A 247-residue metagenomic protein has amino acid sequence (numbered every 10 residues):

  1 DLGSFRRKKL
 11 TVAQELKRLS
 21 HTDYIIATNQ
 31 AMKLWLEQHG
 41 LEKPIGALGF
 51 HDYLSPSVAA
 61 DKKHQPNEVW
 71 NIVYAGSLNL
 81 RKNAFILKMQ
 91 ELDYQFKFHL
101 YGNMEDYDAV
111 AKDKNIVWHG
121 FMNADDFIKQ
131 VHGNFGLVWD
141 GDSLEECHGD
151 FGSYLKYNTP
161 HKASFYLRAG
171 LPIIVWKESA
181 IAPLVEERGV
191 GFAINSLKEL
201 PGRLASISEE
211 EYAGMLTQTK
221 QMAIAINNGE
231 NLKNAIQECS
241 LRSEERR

Functional and structural regions predicted by a protein language model:
R7-I25: Membrane-proximal helix-turn-helix segments that form the acceptor-binding/catalytic region of lipid-linked
S20-I45, S240: A short, active-site helix/loop in glycosyltransferases that binds the activated sugar's phosphate group
A31, F50-H51: Carbohydrate-associated surface elements
Y53-Q130: Conserved catalytic-core segment of nucleotide-activated headgroup transferases in glycan assembly
I128-A169, V175-P183: Nucleotide-sugar-dependent
F192-K198, S206-E209: Conserved acidic donor-binding segment of nucleotide-sugar-dependent glycosyltransferases
A213-I226: A short, well-ordered alpha-helix in the C-terminal region of glycosyltransferases
E245-R246: Conserved small/polar residues in nucleotide/adenosyl-binding loops
